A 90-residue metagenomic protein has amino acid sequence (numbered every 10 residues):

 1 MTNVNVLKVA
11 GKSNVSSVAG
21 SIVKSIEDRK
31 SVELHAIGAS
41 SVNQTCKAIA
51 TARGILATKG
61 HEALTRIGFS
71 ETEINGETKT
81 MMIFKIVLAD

Functional and structural regions predicted by a protein language model:
T2, R29, E77-M81: A general secondary-structure signal for short beta-strands and their flanking turns/coil in non-transmembrane regions
N3-V32: An N-terminal amphipathic alpha-helical segment
I26-D28, A52-L56, F84-I86: Short, low-complexity, polar/charged sequence segments that are solvent-exposed and flexible
H35: Active-site-adjacent beta-strand anchor residues
A39-T65: Short, hydrophobic/π-rich interface segment
A57-D90: C-terminal edge-of-domain segments
